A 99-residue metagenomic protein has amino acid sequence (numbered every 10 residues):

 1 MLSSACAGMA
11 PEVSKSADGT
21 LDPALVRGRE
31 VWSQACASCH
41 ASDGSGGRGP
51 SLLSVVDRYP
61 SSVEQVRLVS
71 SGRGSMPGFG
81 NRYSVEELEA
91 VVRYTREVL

Functional and structural regions predicted by a protein language model:
M1-P23, R82, Y94-L99: Post-cleavage N-terminal segment of exported redox proteins
C6, C36-C39, R73: Disulfide-bonded cysteines in secreted/extracellular proteins and peptides
D18-R29, A41, S45-R73: Gly/Gly-Pro-rich "capping" loops immediately C-terminal to redox-active cysteine motifs in periplasmic/lumenal
G28-S42, V91, T95: The canonical Cys-X-X-Cys-His
L53-L99: Extracytoplasmic electron-transfer domains, predominantly the class I c-type cytochrome c fold
